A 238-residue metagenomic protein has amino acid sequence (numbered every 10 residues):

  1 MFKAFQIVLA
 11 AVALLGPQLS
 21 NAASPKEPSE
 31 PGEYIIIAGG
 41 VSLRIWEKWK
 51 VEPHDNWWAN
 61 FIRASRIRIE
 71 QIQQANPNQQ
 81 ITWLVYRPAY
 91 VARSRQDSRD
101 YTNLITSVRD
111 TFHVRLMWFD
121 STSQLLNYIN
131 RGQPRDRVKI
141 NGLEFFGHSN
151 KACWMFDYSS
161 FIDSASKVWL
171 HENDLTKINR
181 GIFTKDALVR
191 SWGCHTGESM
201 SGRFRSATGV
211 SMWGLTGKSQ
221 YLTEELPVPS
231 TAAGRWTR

Functional and structural regions predicted by a protein language model:
F2-A10: Sec-dependent signal peptide recognition, specifically the positively charged N-region followed immediately by
A13, A232-R238: Glycine-rich phosphate/pyrophosphate-binding loop and the adjoining helix
L14-N21: C-terminal segment of classical bacterial N-terminal signal peptides
A23-L125: A domain-level signal for caspase-like cysteine endopeptidase catalytic cores and their zymogen-processing architecture
P31-G32, Q79-Q80, R137-N141, A187: Short coil/turn segments at beta-strand junctions that form active-site/ligand-binding loops
S65-N76, N127-D136, H171-I182: Short, basic/hydrophobic alpha-helical segments
Q133, I140-E224: Catalytic cores of nucleophile-dependent amide-cleaving enzymes
Y221-P229, R238: Short, charged, surface-exposed secondary-structure boundary motifs
